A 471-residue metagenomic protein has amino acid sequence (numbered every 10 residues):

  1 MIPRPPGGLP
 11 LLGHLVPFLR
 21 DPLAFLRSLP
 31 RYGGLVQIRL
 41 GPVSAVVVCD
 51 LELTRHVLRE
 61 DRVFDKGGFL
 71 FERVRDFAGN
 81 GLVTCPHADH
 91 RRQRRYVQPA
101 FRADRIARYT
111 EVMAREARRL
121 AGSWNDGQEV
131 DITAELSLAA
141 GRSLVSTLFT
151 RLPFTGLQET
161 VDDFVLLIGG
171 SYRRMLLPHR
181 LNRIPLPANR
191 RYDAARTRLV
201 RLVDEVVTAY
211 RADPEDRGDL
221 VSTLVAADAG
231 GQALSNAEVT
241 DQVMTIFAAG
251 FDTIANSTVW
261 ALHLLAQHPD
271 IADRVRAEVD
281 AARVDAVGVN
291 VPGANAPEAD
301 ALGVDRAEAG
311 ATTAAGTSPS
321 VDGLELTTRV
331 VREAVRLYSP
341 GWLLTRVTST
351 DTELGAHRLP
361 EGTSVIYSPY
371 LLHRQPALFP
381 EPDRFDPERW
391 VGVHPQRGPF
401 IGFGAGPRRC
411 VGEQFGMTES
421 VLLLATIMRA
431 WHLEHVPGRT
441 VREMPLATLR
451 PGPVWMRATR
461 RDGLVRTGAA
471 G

Functional and structural regions predicted by a protein language model:
M1-R92, A107, E111-R119, F154-T155 (+3 more regions): N-terminal membrane-proximal hinge/A-helix region immediately C-terminal to the signal-anchor transmembrane segment
I2-P3, K66-R73, C85, D89 (+1 more regions): Cytochrome P450 heme-thiolate monooxygenase catalytic core
L12-G33, G316-G355, P376: Conserved cytochrome P450 K-helix E-x-x-R motif and the immediately C-terminal K′/meander segment
A117, A140, V165-L166, D280-A282 (+3 more regions): Cytochrome P450 proximal C-terminal region
P214-G218, R276-R283, T313-L324, L337-A356 (+2 more regions): Cytochrome P450 fold signature focused on the C-terminal beta-domain
T253-A272, R276-E278, Q414-W431: Cytochrome P450 catalytic-core helices
A277-D322, R466-A470: Intrinsically disordered, low-complexity terminal tails and inter-domain linkers enriched for S/T/G/P/D/E
Y367-V393: Conserved cytochrome P450 K-helix/beta-meander segment immediately N-terminal to the heme-binding cysteine loop
